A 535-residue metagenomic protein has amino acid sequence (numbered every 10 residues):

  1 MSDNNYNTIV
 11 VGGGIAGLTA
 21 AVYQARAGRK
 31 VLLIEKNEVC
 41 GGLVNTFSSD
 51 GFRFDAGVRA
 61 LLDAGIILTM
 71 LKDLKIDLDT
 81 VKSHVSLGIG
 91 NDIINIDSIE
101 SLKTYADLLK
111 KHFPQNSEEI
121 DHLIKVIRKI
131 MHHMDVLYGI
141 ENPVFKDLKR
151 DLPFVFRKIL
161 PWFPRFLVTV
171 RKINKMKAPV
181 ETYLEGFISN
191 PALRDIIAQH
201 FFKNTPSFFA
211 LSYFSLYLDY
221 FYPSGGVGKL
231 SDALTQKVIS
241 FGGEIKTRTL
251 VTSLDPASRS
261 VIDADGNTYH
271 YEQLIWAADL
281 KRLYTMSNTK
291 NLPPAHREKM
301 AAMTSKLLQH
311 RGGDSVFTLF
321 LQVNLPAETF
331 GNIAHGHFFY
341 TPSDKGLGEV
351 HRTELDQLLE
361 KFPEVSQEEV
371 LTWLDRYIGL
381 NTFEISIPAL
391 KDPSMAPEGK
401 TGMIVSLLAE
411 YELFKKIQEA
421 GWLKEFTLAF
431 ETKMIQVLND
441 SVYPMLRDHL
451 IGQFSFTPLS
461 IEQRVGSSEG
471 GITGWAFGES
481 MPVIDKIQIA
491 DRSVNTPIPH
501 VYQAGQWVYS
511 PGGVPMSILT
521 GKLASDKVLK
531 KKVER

Functional and structural regions predicted by a protein language model:
M1-T8, R26-A27, P482-Q488, N495 (+1 more regions): Extreme N-terminal leader/targeting segments of oxidoreductases
S2-G139: N-terminal glycine-rich phosphate/pyrophosphate-binding loop and immediately adjacent elements
R128-F241, R248, S467-A476, S480-P482: Active-site/ligand-binding neighborhood in enzyme catalytic cores
N190-K203, L380-S386, P444-S510: A glycine-rich dinucleotide-binding beta-alpha-beta segment and adjacent secondary-structure elements that constitute
P223, T252-A257, V261-P397, N495: Mid-domain catalytic core of redox enzymes that form a hydrophobic substrate pocket/lid adjacent to a catalytic redox
P326, L355-L380, L423-Q463: Flavin-binding catalytic cores
H337, G346, N381-E384, P388-M434: Glycine-rich, aromatic-lined ligand/substrate-binding cores of catalytic and carbohydrate-binding domains
Q506-L529: A conserved FAD-binding loop/helix module that cradles the flavin
